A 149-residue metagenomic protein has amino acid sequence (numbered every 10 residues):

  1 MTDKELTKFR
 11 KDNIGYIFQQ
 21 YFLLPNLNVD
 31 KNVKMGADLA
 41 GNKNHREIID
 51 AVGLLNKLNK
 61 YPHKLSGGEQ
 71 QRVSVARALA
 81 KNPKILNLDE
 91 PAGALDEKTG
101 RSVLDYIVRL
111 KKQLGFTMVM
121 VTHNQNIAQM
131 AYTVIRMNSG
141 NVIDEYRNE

Functional and structural regions predicted by a protein language model:
M1-M137: ABC family nucleotide-binding domain
V134-Y146: H-loop (His-switch) and adjacent beta-strand-loop-beta switch element of ABC-type ATPase nucleotide-binding domains
